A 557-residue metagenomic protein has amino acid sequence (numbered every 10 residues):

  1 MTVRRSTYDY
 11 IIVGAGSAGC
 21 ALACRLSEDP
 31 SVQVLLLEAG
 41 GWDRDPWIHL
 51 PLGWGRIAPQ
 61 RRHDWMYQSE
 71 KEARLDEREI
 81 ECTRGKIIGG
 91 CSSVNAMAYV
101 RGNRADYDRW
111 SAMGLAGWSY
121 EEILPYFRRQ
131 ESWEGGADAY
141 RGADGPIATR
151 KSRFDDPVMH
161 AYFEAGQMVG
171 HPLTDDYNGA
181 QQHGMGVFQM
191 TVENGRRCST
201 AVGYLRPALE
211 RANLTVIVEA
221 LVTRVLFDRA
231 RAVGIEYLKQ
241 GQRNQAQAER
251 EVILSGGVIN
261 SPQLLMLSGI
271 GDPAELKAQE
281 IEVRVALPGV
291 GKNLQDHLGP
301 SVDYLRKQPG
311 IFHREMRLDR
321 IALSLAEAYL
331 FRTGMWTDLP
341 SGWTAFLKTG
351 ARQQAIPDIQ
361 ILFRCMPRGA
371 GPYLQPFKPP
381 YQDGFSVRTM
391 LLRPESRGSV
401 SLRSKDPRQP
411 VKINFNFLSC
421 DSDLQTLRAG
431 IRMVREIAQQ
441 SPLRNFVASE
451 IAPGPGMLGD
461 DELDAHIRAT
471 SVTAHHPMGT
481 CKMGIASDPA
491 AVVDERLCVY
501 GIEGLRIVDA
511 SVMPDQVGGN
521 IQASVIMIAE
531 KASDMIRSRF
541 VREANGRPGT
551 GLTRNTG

Functional and structural regions predicted by a protein language model:
T2-R128, A286-L287, H297-R306: N-terminal glycine-rich phosphate/pyrophosphate-binding loop and immediately adjacent elements
T2-Y8, L124, Q130-G179, G186-F188 (+3 more regions): FAD-dependent oxidoreductase catalytic-site/capping-region signature
I12, G16-S17, A21, R153 (+2 more regions): Residue-level detector of alpha-helix initiation sites
C20-G53, S119-E122, N260-A286, L424-Q425 (+3 more regions): Classical protein tyrosine phosphatase
E28-D29, G40-R44, L115, E131 (+5 more regions): Acidic glycine-/aspartate-rich tracts in secreted/extracellular proteins
D29-Q33, G40-D43, V225, G234-L325 (+2 more regions): Glycine-rich loop(s) and the adjacent beta-strand/alpha-helix scaffold that form part
S111-A232, E236-Q240, S301-S324: Conserved redox-cofactor binding core of oxidoreductases
